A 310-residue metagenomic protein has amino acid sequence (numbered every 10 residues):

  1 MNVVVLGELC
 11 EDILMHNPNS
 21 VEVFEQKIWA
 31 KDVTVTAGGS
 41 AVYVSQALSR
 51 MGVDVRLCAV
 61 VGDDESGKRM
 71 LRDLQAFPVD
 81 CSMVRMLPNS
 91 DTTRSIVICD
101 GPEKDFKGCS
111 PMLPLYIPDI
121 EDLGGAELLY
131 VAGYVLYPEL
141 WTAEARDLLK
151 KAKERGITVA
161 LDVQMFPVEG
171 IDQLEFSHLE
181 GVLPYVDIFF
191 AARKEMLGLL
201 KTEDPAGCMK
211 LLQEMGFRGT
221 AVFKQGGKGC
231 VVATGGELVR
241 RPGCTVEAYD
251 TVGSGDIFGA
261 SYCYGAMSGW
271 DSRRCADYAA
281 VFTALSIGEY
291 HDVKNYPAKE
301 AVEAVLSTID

Functional and structural regions predicted by a protein language model:
M1-V60, E65-R72, A76, Y249: Glycine-rich phosphate/adenosyl-contacting loop at the front of the ribokinase-like
N2, E127-L128, I188, T220: Structural motif
V3, K150-E154, K201, P205-D310: Conserved phosphate-binding/catalytic region of the ribokinase-like
V55, C81, V159-A160: Hydrophobic beta-strand scaffold residues
D73-S90: A glycine-rich helix N-cap at a beta->alpha junction
M86, V97-E139: Conserved phosphate-binding/catalytic loop of the ribokinase/pfkB sugar-kinase fold
L128, G133-K210, K228-G229: Conserved beta-alpha-beta core of the PfkB/ribokinase-like small-molecule kinase fold
